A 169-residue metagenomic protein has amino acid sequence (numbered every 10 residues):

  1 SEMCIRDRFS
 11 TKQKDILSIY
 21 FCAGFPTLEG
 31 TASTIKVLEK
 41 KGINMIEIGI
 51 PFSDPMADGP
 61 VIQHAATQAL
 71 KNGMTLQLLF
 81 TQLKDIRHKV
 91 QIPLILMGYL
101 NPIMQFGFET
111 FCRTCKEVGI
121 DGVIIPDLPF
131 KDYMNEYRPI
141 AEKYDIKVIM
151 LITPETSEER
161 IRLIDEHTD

Functional and structural regions predicted by a protein language model:
S1-I5: Short, small-residue-biased leader/transition segments that mark boundaries at the very start of proteins
R6-R8, S53-I62, M74-K84, M104-E109 (+2 more regions): Active-site-adjacent beta->alpha loops and helix N-cap segments on the catalytic face of soluble alpha/beta enzymes
L17-T31, I95-G107, I149-T156: Active-site mouth loops of central-metabolism enzymes
S18, N44-E47, I124, M150: Conserved beta-strand positions in the central sheet of alpha/beta enzyme cores
I19, L38, G49, C115 (+1 more regions): Conserved, mostly hydrophobic/aromatic
G24-K40, G73-L78, Q105-T110: Glycine-rich anion/phosphate-binding loops
L28-V37, T156-H167: Catalytic cores of alpha/beta
G42, C115-D121, A141-V148, E166-D169: Glycine-enriched alpha-helix->loop->beta-strand junction motifs that scaffold or abut catalytic
